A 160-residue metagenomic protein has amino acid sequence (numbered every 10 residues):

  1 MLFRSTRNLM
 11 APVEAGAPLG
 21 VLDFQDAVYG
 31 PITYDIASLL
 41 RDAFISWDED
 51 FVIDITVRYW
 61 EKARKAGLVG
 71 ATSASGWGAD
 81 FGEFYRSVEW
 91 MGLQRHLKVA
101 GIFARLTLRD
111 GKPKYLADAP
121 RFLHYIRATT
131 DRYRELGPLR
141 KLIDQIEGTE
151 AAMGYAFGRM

Functional and structural regions predicted by a protein language model:
M1-Y34, A43-W47: Active-site acidic catalytic loop and adjacent metal/ATP-binding pocket of ATP-dependent phosphoryl transfer enzymes
L9, Y59, L116: Localized chelating/binding microdomains that coordinate divalent metal ions or stabilize phosphate-bearing
V21-F24, E83-S87: Active-site-adjacent structural elements in folded domains
Y29-A74, W90-D110, F122-T129: Active-site activation/catalytic loop segments of kinase-like enzymes and analogous catalytic loops in related
D35, D54, E83, E135-L142: Exposed alpha-helical structural elements
A71-R86: Histidine/acidic-rich helix-loop-helix segments that form or flank divalent-metal centers in metalloenzyme catalytic
G78, S87-G92, K112-Y115: Rossmann-like AdoMet/SAM-dependent catalytic core
G101-M160: ATP/Mg2+ or Mg2+-diphosphate-binding catalytic cores that bind nucleotide phosphates or diphosphates via glycine-rich
